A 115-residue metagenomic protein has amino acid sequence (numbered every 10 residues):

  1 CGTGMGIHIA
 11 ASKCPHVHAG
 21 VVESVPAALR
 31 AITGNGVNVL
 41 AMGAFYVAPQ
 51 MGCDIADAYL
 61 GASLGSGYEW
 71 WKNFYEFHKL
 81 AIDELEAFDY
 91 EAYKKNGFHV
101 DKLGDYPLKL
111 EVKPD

Functional and structural regions predicted by a protein language model:
C1-G2, G43: Conserved residues at beta->alpha junctions
T3, G20-S24: Glycine/small-residue-rich loop that forms an oxyanion/phosphate-binding "nest" at active or ligand-binding sites
T3-G6, V47: Gly/Ser/Thr-rich loops at beta-strand to alpha-helix junctions that form or flank small-molecule/cofactor-binding
G6-H18: Short Gly/Thr/Asp-enriched flexible loops that form oxyanion-binding sites at enzyme active sites
H18-A19, V39: Secondary-structure boundary/capping signal
V25-D115: C-terminal binding/interaction regions
